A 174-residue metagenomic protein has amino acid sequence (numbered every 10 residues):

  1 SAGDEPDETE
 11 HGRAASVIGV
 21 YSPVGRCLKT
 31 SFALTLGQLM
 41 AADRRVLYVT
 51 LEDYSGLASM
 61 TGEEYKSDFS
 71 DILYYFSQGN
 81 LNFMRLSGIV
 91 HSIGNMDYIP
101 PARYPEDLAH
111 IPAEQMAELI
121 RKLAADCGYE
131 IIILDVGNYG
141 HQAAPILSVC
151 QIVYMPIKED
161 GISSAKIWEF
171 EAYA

Functional and structural regions predicted by a protein language model:
S1-V17, E64-S67, Y74-F83, S164-A165 (+1 more regions): Acidic-aromatic/histidine active-site loop/patch
G12-D53, L57, T61: Walker A/P-loop phosphate-binding motif and the immediately C-terminal alpha-helix
G19-Y21, V49, P100-P101, I133-D135 (+1 more regions): Conserved beta-strand segments of the P-loop GTPase G domain that flank and frequently precede/overlap
T35, T61-E64, A113-E114, I146-V149 (+1 more regions): Short, glycine/charged-enriched secondary-structure capping and boundary segments
D43-Y98: Phosphate-binding loop that captures ATP/GTP phosphates
D53-S55, R103-E106, G161: Conserved nucleotide-binding/hydrolysis micro-motifs of P-loop NTPases
Q78-I93, Y98-Y139: Cytosolic-facing regulatory segments adjacent to core modules
A125-C127, I131, V136-A174: Conserved catalytic-core segment of NTP-binding enzymes
